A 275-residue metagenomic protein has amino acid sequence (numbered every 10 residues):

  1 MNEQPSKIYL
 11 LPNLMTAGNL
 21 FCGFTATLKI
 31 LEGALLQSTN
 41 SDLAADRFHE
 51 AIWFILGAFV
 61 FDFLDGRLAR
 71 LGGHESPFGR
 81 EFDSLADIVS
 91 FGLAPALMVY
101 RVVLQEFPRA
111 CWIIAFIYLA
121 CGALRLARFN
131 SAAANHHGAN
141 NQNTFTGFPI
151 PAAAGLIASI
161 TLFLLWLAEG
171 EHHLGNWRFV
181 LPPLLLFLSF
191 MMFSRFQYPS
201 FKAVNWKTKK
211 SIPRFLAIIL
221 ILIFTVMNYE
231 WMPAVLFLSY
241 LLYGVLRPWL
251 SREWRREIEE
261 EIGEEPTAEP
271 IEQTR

Functional and structural regions predicted by a protein language model:
M1-F63: Topogenic membrane-insertion module of multi-pass membrane proteins
Y9-P12, F78-A86, S200-K210: Short, amphipathic, aromatic/basic-enriched membrane-interface segments that mark the entry/exit of transmembrane
P12-L28, I88-A96, A152, L156: The first (N-terminal) embedded transmembrane alpha-helix
L14, D46-W53, L71-F129: Multi-pass membrane catalytic core of lipid/isoprenoid biosynthesis enzymes
F24-T27, G57, F61, P95-A96 (+3 more regions): Alpha-helical transmembrane segments of polytopic integral membrane proteins, especially the permease/helical cores
T25-W53, P95-A115, I160-V180, M227-W231: Helix-coil boundary and interhelical linker segments in multi-pass alpha-helical membrane proteins
D65-P77, A123-N140, G147, F193-K202: C-terminal ends of transmembrane helices
Q142-R275: C-terminal membrane-associated helical module and adjoining short loops/tails
